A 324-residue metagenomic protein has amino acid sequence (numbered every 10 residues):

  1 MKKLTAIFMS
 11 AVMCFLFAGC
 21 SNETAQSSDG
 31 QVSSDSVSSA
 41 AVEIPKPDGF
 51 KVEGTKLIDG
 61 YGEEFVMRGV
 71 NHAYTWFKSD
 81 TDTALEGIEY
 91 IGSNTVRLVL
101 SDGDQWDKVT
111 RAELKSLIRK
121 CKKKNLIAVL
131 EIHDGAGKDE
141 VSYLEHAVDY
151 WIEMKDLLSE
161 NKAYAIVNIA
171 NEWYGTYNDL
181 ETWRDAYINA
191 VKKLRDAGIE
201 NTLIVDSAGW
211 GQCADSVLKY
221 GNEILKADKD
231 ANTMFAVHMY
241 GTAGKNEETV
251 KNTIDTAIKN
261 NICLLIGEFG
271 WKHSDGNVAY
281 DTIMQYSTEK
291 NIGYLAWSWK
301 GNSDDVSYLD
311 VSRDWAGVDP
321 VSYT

Functional and structural regions predicted by a protein language model:
M1-L4: Positively charged n-region of N-terminal signal peptides that target proteins for export
I7-C14: Sec-dependent N-terminal signal peptides
L16-G19: C-terminal motif of bacterial Sec signal peptides marking the signal peptidase cleavage site
E23-G30: Bacterial Sec signal peptide processing site at the extreme N-terminus
V32-T95: N-terminal carbohydrate-binding accessory modules
G49, K78, V148-I152, D156-I166 (+2 more regions): Extracellular glycoside hydrolase catalytic/binding regions
D82-G137, E145-D149, R195, A279-K290: Aromatic-lined substrate-binding rim segments of carbohydrate-active enzymes
T324: Conserved small/polar residues in nucleotide/adenosyl-binding loops
